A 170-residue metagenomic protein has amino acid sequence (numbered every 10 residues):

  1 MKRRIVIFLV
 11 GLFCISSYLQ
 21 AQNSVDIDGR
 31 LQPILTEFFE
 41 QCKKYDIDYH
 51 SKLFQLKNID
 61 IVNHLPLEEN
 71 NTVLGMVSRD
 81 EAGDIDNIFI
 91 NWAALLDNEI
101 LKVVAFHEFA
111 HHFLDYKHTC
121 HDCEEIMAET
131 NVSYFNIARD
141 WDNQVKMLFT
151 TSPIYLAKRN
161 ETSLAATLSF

Functional and structural regions predicted by a protein language model:
M1-G29: Bacterial Sec-dependent N-terminal signal peptides
R4, H64, A93-L95: Generic structural motif
L19, F106-E108, N143-V145: Generic alpha-helical propensity signal that fires on short helical segments and nearby coil/disordered stretches
Q22-S51, E69-I88, L95, Y116-F170: Metalloprotease/metallohydrolase-associated module, dominated by Zn2+-dependent proteases
K52-L67: Acidic helix-start/capping segments at beta-turn-to-alpha-helix junctions
P66, L95-D97, H111: Generic "edge-of-domain/loop-turn" microfeature
I88-A105: Short pre-active-site segment immediately N-terminal to the catalytic Zn-binding motif
V103-Y116: Active-site recognition of the HExxH zinc-binding catalytic motif
